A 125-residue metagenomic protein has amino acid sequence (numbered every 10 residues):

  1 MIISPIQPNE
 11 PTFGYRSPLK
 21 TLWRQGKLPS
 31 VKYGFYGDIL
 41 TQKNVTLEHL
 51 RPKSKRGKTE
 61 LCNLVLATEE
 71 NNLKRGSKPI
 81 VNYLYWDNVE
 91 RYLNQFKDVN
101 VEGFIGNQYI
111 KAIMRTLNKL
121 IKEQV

Functional and structural regions predicted by a protein language model:
M1-F35, F104-N107: Short, charged surface segments at domain edges that flank catalytic/cofactor-binding sites
M1-G14, Q42, K55, A67 (+2 more regions): Charge-dense, intrinsically disordered terminal/linker segments
Y15, G34-L64, R75-V81: Histidine-centered nuclease catalytic patch
L22-Q25, V31, D38, A67-E69 (+1 more regions): Low-complexity, intrinsically disordered/propeptide-like segments
V45, C62-N63, E69-V125: A detector for short metal-coordination/catalytic motifs
